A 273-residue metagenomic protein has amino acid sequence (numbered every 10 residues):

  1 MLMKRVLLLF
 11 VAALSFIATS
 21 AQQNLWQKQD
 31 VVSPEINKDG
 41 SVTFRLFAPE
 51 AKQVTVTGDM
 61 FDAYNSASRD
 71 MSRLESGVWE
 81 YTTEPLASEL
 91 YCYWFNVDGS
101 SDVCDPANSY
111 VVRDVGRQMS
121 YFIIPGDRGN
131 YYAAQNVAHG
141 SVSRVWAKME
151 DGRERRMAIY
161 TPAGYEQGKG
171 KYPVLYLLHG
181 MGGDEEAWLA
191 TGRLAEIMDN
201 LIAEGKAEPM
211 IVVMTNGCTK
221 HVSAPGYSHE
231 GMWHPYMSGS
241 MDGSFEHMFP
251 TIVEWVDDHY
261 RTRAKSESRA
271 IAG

Functional and structural regions predicted by a protein language model:
K4-L9: Sec-dependent signal peptide recognition, specifically the positively charged N-region followed immediately by
V11-S20: Hydrophobic h-region of N-terminal signal peptides that target proteins for export in Gram-negative bacteria
Q22-F47, I123-N136: Non-catalytic, glycine-rich low-complexity segments
E35, T43-S88, D98-I124: Aromatic-rich carbohydrate-binding modules that target alpha-glucans
A87-R156, P162: Non-catalytic accessory segments flanking enzyme active sites
G140, G152-R153, L178-K265: Cap/lid segment of the alpha/beta-hydrolase catalytic domain
M157-T161, K169-G182: Short beta-strand element of the alpha/beta-hydrolase
